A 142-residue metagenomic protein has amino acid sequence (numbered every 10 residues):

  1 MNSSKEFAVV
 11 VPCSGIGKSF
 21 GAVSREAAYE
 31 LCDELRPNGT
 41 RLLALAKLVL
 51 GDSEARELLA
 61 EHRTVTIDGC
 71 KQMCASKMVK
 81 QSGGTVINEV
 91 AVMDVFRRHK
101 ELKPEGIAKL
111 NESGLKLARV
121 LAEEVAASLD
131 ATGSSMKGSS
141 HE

Functional and structural regions predicted by a protein language model:
M1-A46, D52-R63, M73-E142: Iron-sulfur (Fe-S) cluster-binding modules
T66-I67: Redox-cofactor binding/interface segments in oxidoreductases and associated redox assembly factors
C70: Short, polar loop motifs at secondary-structure junctions
